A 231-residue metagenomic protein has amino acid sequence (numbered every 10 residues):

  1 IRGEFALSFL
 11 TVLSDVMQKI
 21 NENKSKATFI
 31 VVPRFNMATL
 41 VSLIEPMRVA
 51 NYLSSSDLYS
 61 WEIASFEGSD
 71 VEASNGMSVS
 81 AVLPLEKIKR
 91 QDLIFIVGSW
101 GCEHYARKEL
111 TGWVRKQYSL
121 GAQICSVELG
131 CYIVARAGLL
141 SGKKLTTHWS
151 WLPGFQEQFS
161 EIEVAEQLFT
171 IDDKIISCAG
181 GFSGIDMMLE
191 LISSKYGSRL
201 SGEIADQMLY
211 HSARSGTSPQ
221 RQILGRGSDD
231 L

Functional and structural regions predicted by a protein language model:
I1-I124, I133-R136, L189, S193 (+2 more regions): Extended, subdomain-level signal for the structured scaffold at the beginning of enzyme domains
S65-E67, L83, W149, L168 (+2 more regions): Residues at the C-termini of beta-strands that transition into short coil/loop
N75-V79, S160, C178-A179: Short, surface-exposed amphipathic charged segments that create phosphate/polyanion-binding patches used for binding
H104, K108, T146-W149, P153 (+2 more regions): Short, amphipathic alpha-helical segments
I124-C125, T146, A165, I176: Structural detector of well-ordered beta-strand residues that form the stable sheet scaffold of enzyme domains
L140-F169, E203-I204: A conserved active-site-flanking secondary-structure segment within enzyme catalytic domains
Q167-L209: Conserved anion/nucleotide-ligand pocket segment
